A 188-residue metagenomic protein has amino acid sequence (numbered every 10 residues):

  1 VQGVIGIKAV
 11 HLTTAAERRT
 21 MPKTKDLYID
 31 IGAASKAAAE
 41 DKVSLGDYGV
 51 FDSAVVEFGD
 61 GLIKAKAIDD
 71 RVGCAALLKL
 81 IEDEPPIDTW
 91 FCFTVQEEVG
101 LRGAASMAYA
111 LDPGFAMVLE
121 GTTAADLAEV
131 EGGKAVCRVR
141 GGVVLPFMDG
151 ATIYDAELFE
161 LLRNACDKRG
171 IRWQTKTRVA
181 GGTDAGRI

Functional and structural regions predicted by a protein language model:
V1-R187: N-terminal hydrophobic/helix-forming segments and targeting peptides
